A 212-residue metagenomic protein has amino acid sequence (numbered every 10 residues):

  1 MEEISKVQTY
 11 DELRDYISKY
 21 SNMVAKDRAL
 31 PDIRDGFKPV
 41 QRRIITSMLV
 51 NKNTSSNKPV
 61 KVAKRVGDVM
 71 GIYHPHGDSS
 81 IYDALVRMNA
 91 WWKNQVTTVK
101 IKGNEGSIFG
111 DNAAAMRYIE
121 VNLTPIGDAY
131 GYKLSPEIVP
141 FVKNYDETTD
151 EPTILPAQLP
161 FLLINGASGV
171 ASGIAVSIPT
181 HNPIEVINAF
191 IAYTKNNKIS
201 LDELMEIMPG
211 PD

Functional and structural regions predicted by a protein language model:
M1-D212: Catalytic phosphate-handling regions of large nucleic-acid enzymes and associated NTPases
